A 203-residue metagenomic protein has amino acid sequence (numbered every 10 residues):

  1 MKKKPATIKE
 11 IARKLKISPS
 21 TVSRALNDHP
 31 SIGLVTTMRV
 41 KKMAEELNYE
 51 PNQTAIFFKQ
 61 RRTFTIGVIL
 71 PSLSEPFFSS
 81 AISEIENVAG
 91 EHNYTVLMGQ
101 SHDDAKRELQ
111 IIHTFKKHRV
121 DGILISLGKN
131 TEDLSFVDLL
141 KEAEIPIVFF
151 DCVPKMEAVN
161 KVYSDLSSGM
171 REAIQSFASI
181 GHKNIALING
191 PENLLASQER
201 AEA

Functional and structural regions predicted by a protein language model:
M1-F64: N-terminal helix-turn-helix DNA-binding module of bacterial transcription factors
M1-K3, K14, E46, N87-T95 (+3 more regions): Bacterial carbohydrate/catabolite-sensing allosteric modules
E10, D28, D104, D165-L166: Acidic/polar helix N-cap motif
N27, L70, L127-G128: Short glycine-/small-residue-rich Rossmann-like dinucleotide-binding loops
M38, L47-G122, P191, E202: Amphipathic helical "hinge" segments at domain boundaries
H102-A105, G128-E132: Short beta->alpha connector loops
I111, S126, S135-F136: Short beta-alpha junctions and helix-cap segments that line functional grooves
